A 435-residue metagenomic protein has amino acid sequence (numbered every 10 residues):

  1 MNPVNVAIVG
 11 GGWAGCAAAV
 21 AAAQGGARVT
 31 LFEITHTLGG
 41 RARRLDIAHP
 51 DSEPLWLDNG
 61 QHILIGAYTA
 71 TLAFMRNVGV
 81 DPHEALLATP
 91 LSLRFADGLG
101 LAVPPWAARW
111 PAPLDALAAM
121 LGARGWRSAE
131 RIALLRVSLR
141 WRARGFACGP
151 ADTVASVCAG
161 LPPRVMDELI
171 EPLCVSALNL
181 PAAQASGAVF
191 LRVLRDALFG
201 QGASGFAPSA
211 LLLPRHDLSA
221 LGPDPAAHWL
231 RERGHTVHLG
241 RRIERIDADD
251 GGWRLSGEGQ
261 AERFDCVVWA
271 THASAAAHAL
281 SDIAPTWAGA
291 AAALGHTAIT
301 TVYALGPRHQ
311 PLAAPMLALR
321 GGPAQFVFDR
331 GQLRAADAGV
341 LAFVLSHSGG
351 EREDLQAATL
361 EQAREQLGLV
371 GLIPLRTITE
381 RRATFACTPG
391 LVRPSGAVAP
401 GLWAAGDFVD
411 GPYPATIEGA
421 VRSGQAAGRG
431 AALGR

Functional and structural regions predicted by a protein language model:
V4-L31: N-terminal Rossmann-like FAD-binding beta1-loop-alpha1 element of flavoenzymes
A23-H49: Glycine-rich FAD pyrophosphate-binding loop
G25, L91, R241-D354, E361-Q366: Mid-domain catalytic core of redox enzymes that form a hydrophobic substrate pocket/lid adjacent to a catalytic redox
R41-R44, P50-L86: Conserved FAD-binding subdomain of flavin-dependent enzymes
D46, P105-A107, F328-R435: Conserved flavin/dinucleotide-binding core of flavoenzymes
H62-T69, A147-D152, S204-W229, E351-L355: Short beta-strand to alpha-helix junction loop
Y68-L198: Mobile amphipathic helical/loop "lid" adjacent to a hydrophobic cofactor/ligand pocket
V193-W253, G257, C266: Helical element adjacent to the flavin cofactor pocket in flavoenzyme catalytic cores
